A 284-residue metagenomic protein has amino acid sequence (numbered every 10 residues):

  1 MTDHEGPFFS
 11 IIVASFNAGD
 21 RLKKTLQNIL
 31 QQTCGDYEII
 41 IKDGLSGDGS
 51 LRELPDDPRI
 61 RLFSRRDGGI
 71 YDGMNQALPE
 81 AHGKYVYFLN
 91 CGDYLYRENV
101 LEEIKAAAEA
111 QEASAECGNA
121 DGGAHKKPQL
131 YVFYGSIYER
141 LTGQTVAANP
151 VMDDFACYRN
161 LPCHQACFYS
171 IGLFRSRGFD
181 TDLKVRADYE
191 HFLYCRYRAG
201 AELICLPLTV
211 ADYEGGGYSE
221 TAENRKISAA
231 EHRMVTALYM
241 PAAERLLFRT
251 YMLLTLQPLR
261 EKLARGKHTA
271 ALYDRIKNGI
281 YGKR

Functional and structural regions predicted by a protein language model:
M1-Q27: N-proximal low-complexity "stem/linker" segments adjacent to membrane-targeting elements
Q27-D36: Short, acidic, metal-binding catalytic loop of nucleotide-sugar glycosyltransferases
D36-L45, F63-S64: Short beta-strand/loop segment that forms part of the nucleotide-sugar
D43-R52, N90: A conserved acidic beta->alpha catalytic loop
G49, D72, D93-A107: Acidic donor-binding/catalytic loop of UDP-sugar-dependent glycosyltransferases, especially processive GT2
R65-A81: Glycine-rich, basic loop-to-helix element that forms the pyrophosphate-binding segment of sugar-nucleotide handling
V86: Short aromatic/hydrophobic "clamp" motif used to bind/position activated sugar donors
Y134-G135, E139-E231: Conserved nucleotide-sugar donor-binding catalytic segment
